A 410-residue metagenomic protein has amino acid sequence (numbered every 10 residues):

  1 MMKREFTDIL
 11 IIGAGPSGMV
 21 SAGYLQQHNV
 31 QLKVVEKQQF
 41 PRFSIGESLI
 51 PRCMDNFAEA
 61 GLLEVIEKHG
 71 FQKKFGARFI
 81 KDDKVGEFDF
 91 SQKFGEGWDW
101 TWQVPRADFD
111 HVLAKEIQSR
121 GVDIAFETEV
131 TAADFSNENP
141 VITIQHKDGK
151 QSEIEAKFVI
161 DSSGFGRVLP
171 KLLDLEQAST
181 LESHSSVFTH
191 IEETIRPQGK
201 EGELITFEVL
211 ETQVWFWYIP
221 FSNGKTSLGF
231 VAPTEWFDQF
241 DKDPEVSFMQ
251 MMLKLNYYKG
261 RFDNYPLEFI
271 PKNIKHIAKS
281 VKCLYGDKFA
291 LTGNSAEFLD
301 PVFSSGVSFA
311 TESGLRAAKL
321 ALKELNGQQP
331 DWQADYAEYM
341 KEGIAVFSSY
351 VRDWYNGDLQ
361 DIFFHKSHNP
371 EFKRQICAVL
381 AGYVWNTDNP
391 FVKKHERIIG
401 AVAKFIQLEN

Functional and structural regions predicted by a protein language model:
K3-G15: Beta1/beta-strand and adjacent pyrophosphate-binding region of the FAD-binding site in flavoprotein oxidoreductases
G18-M19: N-terminal Rossmann-fold NAD(P) dinucleotide-binding loop
Q26-I45: Glycine-rich FAD pyrophosphate-binding loop
S44-D82: N-terminal FAD cofactor-binding segment of flavoenzymes
F94-K115, D238-D243: Short beta-strand to alpha-helix junction loop
E116-Y257: Predominantly flavin-linked oxidoreductase catalytic cores and closely associated redox partners
W236-L320, N326-A337: FAD/FMN-dependent oxidoreductases across multiple families
K319-N410: C-terminal helical "tail/cap" subdomain of flavin- and related membrane-associated enzymes
